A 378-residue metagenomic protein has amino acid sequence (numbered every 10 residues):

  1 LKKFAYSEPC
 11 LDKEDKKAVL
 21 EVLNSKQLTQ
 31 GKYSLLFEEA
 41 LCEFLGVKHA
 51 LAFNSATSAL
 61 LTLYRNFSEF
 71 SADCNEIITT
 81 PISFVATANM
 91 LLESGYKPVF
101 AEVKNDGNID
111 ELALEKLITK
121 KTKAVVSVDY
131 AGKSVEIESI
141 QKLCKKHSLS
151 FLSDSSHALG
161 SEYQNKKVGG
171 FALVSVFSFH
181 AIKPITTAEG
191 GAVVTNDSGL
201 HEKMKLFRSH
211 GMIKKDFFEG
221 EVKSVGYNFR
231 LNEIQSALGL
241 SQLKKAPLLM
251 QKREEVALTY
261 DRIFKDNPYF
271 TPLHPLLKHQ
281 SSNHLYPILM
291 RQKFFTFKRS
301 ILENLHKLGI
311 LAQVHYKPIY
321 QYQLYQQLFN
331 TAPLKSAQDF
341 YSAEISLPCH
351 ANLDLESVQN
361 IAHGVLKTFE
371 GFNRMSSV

Functional and structural regions predicted by a protein language model:
L1-L28, K32, P348: N-terminal "arm"/small-domain region of PLP-dependent enzymes with the aminotransferase-like
D12, T80, R253: Pyridoxal 5′-phosphate
Q27-E76, M90-E93, F100, K166: Phosphate-binding glycine-rich loop
L35-E39, F44-L51, L112, A124-V128 (+4 more regions): PLP-dependent aminotransferase class I/II
L61-I118, A124: Conserved PLP-anchoring active-site segment centered on the Schiff-base-forming lysine
S94, K146-H147, L308: Helix C-cap/helix->beta junction micro-motif
N105-T187, A192-V194, S198-G199, F297: Active-site phosphate-binding strand-loop segment of PLP-dependent enzymes
